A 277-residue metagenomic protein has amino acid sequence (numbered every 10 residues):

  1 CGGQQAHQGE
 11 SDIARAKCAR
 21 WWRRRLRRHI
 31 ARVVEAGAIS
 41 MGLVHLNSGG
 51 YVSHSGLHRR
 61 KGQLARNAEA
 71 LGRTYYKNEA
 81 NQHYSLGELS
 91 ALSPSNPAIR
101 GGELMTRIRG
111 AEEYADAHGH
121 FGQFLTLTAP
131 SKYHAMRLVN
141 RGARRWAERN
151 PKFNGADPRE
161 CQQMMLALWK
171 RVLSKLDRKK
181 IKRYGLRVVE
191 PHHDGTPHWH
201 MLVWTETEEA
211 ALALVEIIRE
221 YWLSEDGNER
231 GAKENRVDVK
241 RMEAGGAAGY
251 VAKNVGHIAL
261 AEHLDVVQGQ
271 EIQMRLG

Functional and structural regions predicted by a protein language model:
C1-G195, T207-G277: Right-hand nucleic-acid polymerase module
L202-W204: Short hydrophobic/aromatic beta-strand micro-patches that form the beta-sheet surface supporting nucleotide- or nucleic
